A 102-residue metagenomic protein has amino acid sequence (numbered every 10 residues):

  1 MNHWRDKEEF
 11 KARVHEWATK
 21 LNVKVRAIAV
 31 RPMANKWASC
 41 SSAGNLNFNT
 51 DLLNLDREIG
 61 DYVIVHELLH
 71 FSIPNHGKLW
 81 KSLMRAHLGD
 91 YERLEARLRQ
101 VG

Functional and structural regions predicted by a protein language model:
M1-Y62, F71-G102: Active-site-proximal or metal-binding-adjacent scaffold patches in catalytic folds
E67: Walker B catalytic acidic pair
